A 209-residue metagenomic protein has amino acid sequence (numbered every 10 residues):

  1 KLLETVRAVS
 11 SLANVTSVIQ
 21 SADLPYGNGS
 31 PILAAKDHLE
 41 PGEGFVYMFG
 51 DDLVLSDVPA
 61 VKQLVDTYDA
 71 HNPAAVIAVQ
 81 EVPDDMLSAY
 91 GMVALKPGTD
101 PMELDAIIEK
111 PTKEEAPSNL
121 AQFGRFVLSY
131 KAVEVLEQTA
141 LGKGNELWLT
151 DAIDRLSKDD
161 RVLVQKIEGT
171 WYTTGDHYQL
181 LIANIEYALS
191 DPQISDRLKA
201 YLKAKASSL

Functional and structural regions predicted by a protein language model:
K1-G44: Conserved N-terminal catalytic core of the sugar/cofactor nucleotidyltransferase
V15-S17, A75-I77, V162-V164, W171: Conserved beta-strand scaffold positions in the cores of enzyme catalytic domains, especially in NTP/NDP-utilizing
S17, A35, D51, V93 (+2 more regions): Residue-level signal for inorganic ion chemistry
A22-G27, D84-D85, K113-E115, W171-T173: A short acidic, often aromatic-flanked loop/helix-cap motif at beta-alpha or helix-coil junctions that lines enzyme
P31-K36, Y90-L95, Q122-F123, Y178-I182: Short, surface-exposed amphipathic charged segments that create phosphate/polyanion-binding patches used for binding
P41, D100-E103, P117-L209: Conserved alpha/beta core of the MobA/IspD/sugar-nucleotide pyrophosphorylase nucleotidyltransferase superfamily
G42-D52: Short beta-strand-to-loop acidic/aromatic patch adjacent to the donor-nucleotide binding site
L53-E134, Q138-T139, K143: Conserved core of the sugar-phosphate nucleotidyltransferase
